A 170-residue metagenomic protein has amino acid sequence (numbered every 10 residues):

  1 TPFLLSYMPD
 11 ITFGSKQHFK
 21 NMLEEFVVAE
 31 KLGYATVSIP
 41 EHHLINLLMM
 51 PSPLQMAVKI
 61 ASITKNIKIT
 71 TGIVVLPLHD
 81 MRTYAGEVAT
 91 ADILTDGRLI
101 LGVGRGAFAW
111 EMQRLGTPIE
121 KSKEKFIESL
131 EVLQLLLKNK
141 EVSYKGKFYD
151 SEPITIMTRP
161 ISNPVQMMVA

Functional and structural regions predicted by a protein language model:
T1-T70, P164-V165: N-terminal beta1-alpha1-beta2 module of alpha/beta enzyme domains
L5-M8, H42-L44, V74-L76, G104-F108 (+1 more regions): Active-site beta-loop-alpha junctions enriched in small/polar residues
T12, F19, V74, G116-I119: Active-site oxyanion-binding pockets that recognize sulfate/phosphate
I45-M49, V74-D80, P118-I119: Glycine-rich "substrate-gating" loop/helix at the edge of Rossmann-like oxidoreductase active sites
I63-G72, R98-I100, S129-L130: Short, basic, helix/turn surface patches
D80-A170: Internal, glycine-rich beta/alpha segment that forms the wall or movable "lid" of small-molecule/cofactor binding
